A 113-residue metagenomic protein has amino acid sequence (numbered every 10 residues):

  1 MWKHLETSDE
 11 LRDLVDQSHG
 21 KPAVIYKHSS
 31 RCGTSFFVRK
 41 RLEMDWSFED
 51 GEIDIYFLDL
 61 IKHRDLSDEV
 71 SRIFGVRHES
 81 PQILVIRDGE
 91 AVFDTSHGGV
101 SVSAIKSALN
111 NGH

Functional and structural regions predicted by a protein language model:
M1-K21, H113: N-terminal leader/targeting and pre-domain segments
L14-D45: Local sequence-structure signature of Cys/Sec-based thiol-disulfide redox active-site neighborhoods
K27, E52-S67: Thiol-based oxidoreductase modules, predominantly thioredoxin-like and allied folds used for disulfide exchange
F37-V38, L66, H97: Residues at alpha-helix caps and immediate loop-helix transition turns in enzyme cores, especially N- and C-cap
M44-E52: Short helix-loop-beta junction
F74-R87: Structural micro-motif
V85-H113: Non-catalytic, surface beta->alpha helical segment in thiol-disulfide oxidoreductase systems
